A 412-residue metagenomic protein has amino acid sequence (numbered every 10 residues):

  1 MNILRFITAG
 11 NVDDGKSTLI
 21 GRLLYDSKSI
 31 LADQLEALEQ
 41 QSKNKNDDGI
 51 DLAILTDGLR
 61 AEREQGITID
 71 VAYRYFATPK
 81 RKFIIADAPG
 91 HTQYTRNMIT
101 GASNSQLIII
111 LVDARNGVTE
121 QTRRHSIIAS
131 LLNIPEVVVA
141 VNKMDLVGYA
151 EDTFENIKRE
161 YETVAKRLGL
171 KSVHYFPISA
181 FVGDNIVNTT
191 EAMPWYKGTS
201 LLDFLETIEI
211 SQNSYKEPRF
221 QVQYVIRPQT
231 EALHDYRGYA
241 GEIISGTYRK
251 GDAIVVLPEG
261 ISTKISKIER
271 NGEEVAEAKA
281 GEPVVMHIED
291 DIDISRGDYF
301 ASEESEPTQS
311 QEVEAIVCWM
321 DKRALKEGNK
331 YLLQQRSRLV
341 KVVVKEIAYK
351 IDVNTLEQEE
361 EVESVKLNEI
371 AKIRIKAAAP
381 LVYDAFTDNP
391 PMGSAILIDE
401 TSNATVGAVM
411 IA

Functional and structural regions predicted by a protein language model:
M1-Q93, S105: P-loop NTPase switch module centered on the Walker A-proximal segment
N2-Y25, Q40-N44, N104, L111-V112 (+7 more regions): Helix-rich terminal scaffold detector
R5-T8, L146-Y149, T153, T163 (+1 more regions): C-terminal effector modules of nucleic-acid-centric enzymes and ribosome-associated factors
A9-N11, R60-T68, R74-A77, I99-G101 (+11 more regions): Replace "in large, NTP-powered and nucleic-acid-processing enzymes" with "in large, NTP-powered factors and other
D13, L19, L38, G66 (+13 more regions): Residue-level signature of catalytic and energy-coupling elements of molecular machines, predominantly ATP/GTP-dependent
G21, D33-E36, Q40, D57 (+10 more regions): Solvent-exposed alpha-helical segments within well-ordered globular domains of core cellular machineries
R81-F83, A88-Y94, A102-S126, L132-E155: Conserved Switch II/interswitch segment of TRAFAC-class P-loop GTPases
E155, E162-R296, F300-R323: Conserved catalytic-core segments of large NTP-driven translation/proteostasis enzymes
